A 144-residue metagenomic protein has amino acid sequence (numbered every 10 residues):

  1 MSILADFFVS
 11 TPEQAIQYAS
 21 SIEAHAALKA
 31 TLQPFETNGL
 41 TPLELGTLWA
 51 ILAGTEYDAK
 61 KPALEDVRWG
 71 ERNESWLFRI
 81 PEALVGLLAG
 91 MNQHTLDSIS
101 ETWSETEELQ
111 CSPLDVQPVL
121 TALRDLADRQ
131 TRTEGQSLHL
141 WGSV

Functional and structural regions predicted by a protein language model:
M1-T133, S143-V144: Acidic (Asp/Glu-rich) sequence patches and key acidic residues that form negatively charged surfaces used
G135-H139: Beta-sheet entry/capping signal
